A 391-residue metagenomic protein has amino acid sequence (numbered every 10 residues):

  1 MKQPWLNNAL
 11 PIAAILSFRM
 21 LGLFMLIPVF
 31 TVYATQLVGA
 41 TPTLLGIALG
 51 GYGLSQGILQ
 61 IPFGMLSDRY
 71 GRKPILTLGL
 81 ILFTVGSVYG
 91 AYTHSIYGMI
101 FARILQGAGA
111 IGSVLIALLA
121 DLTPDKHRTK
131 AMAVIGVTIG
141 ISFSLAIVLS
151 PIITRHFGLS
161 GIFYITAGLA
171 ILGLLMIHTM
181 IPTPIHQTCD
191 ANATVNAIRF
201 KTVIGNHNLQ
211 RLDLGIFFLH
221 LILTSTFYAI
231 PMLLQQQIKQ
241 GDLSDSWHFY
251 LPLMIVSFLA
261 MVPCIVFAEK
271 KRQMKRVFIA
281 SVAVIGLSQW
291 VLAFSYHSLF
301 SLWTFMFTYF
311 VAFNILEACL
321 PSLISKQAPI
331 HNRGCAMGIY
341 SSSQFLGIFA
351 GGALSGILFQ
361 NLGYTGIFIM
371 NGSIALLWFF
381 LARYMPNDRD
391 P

Functional and structural regions predicted by a protein language model:
M1-W5, P182-G215: Juxtamembrane intracellular "pre-TM" segments in multi-pass secondary transporters
P28-P42, Y228-S244: Short amphipathic helix-loop junctions that connect adjacent transmembrane helices in Major Facilitator Superfamily/SLC
G53-I61, F143-S144, M254-V262, I348-F349: Residue-level signature of mid-helix packing/kink "hotspots" within the transmembrane helices of 12-pass Major
I58-H94: Conserved MFS/SLC helix-loop-helix module at the cytosolic interface between two early adjacent transmembrane helices
I61-G71, A260-Q273, F359: Helix-to-loop junctions at the C-terminal end of transmembrane segments in multipass secondary transporters
A102-G140: Cytoplasmic helix-loop-helix junction between adjacent transmembrane helices in 12-TM secondary transporters
G168-Q187, L381-M385: C-terminal membrane-cytosol helix-exit motif in multi-pass small-molecule transporters
K275-L320: C-terminal transmembrane helical hairpin of 12-TM major facilitator-type secondary transporters
